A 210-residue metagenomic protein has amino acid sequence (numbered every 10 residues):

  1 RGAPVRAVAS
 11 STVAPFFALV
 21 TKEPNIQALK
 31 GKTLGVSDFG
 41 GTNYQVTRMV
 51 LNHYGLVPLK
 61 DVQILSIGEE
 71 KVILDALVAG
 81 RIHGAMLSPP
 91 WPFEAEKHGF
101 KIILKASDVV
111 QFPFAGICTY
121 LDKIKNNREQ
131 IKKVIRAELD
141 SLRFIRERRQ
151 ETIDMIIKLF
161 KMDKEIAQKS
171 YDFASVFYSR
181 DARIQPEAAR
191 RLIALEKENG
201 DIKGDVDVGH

Functional and structural regions predicted by a protein language model:
R1-A79, H83-P89, F100-A106, Q111: Short, glycine-/small- and polar/acidic-enriched structural segments that line small-molecule recognition paths
G2-A3, L19-V20, K97-G99, A115-C118 (+2 more regions): Short secondary-structure transition/capping segments
S10, V36, E69, T119 (+6 more regions): Generic structural "secondary-structure junction" signal
F16, E69, E94-A95, F112-P113 (+2 more regions): Short secondary-structure boundary/hinge segments and terminal tails
E23-T33, K60, N126, K197-E198 (+1 more regions): Immediate post-signal peptide segment of exported/extracytoplasmic ligand-binding proteins
K71-F160: Pocket-lining segment of extracytoplasmic ligand-binding domains
N126-G204: Secondary-structure end/capping motifs
